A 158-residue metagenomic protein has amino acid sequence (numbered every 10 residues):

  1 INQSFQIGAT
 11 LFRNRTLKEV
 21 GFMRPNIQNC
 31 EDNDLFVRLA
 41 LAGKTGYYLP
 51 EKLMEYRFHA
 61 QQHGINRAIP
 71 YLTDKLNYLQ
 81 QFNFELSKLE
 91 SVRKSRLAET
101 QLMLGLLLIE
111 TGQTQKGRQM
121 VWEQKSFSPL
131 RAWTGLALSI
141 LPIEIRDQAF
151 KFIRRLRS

Functional and structural regions predicted by a protein language model:
I1-P70: Conserved nucleotide-sugar donor-binding catalytic segment
L11, T45-G46, L72-A98, F150-S158: C-terminal, non-catalytic tails of nucleotide-sugar-dependent glycosyltransferases
E31-D32, R93-R96, L141: Short, conserved alpha-helical segments within structured domains
E51-A60, I65-S91, T114-S126: Catalytic core of nucleotide-sugar-dependent glycosyltransferases
F84, L108-S158: Membrane-interface aromatic/basic loop that binds lipid-linked glycans or pyrophosphate carriers, typified by
